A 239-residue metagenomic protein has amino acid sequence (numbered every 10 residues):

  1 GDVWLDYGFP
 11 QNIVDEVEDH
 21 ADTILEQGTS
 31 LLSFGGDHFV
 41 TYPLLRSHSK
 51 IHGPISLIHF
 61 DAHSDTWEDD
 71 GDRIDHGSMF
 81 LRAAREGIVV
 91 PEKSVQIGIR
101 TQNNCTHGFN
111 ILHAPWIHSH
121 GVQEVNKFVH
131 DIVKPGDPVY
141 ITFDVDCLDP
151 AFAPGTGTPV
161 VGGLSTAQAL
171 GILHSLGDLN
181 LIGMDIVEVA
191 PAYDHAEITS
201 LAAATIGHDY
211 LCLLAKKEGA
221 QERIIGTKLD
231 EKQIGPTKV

Functional and structural regions predicted by a protein language model:
G1-V239: Conserved alpha-helical scaffold segments that buttress catalytic/binding sites
